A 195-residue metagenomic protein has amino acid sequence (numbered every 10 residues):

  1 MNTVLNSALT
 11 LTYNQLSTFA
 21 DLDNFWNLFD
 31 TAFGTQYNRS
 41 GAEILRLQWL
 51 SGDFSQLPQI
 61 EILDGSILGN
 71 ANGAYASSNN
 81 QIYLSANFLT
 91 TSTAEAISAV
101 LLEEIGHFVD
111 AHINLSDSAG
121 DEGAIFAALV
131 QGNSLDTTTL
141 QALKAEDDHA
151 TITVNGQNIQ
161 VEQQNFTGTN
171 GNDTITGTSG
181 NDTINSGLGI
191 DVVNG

Functional and structural regions predicted by a protein language model:
M1-A99, F108-F166: Predominantly extracellular/secreted Zn2+-dependent metalloproteases
L101, F166, I175, I184-N185 (+1 more regions): Hydrophobic "rung" positions of tandem beta-strand repeat architectures that form parallel beta-solenoids
E104: Walker B catalytic acidic pair
N170-N172, S179-N181, L188-I190: Extracellular, beta-strand-rich repeat scaffolds characterized by small/acidic residue-biased motifs
